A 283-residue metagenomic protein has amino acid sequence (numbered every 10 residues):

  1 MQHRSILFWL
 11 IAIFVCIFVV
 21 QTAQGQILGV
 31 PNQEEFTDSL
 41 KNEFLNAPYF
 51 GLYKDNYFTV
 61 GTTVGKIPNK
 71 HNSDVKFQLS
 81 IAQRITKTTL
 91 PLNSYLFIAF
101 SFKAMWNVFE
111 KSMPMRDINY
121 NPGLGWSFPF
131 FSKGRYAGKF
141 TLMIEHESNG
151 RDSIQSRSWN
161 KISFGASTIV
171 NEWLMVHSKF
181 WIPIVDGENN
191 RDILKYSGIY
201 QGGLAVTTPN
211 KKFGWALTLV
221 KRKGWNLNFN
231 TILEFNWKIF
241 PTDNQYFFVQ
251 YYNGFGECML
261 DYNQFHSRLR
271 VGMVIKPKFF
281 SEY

Functional and structural regions predicted by a protein language model:
M1-K41, F280-Y283: Cleavable N-terminal export/targeting peptides
R4, A23, I232-E234, V249-Q250 (+1 more regions): Composition- and surface-driven signal marking solvent-exposed, interaction-prone regions in large proteins
Q26-K87, L124, K276-K278: Short glycine/proline- and aromatic-enriched beta-strand/turn motifs that initiate or cap beta-hairpins
P48-G61, K87-P209, L217-K221, W225-N226 (+2 more regions): Outer-membrane pore/translocation modules
D74, Q78-S80, N121-G123, S163 (+3 more regions): Membrane-embedded beta-strand positions in outer-membrane beta-barrel channels/transporters
G214-Y246: Glycine/small-residue-rich hydrophobic helix-like segments
N236-K238, Q245-N253, E257-M259, R270-V274: C-terminal membrane-adjacent module
H266-Y283: Outer-membrane beta-barrel "beta-signal"
